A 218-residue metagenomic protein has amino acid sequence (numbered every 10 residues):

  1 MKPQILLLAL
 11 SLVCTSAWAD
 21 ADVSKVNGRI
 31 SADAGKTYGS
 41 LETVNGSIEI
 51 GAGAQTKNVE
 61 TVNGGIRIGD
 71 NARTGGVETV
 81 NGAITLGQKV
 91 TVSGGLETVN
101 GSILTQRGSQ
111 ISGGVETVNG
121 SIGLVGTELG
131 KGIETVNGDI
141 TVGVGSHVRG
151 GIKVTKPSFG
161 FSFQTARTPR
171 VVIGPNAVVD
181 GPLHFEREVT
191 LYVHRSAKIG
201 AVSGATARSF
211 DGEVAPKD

Functional and structural regions predicted by a protein language model:
M1-D218: Intrinsically disordered, low-complexity terminal regions
